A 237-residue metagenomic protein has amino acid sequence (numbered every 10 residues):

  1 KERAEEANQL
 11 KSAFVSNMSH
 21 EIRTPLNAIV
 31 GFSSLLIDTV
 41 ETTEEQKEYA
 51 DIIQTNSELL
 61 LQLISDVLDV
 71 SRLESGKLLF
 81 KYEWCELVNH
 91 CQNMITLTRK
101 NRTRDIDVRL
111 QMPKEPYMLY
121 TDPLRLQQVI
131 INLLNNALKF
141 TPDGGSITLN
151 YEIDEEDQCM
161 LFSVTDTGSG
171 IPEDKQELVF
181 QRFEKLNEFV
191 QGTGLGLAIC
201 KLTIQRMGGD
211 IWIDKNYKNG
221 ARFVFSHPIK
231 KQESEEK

Functional and structural regions predicted by a protein language model:
K1-D38: Primarily the dimerization/phosphotransfer
G31, I171-F183: Short conserved segment of the HATPase_c
T55-L60: Short alpha-helical segment of the dimerization/phosphotransfer core of two-component systems
S71-Y82: Helix-loop junction within the histidine kinase core
K81-E86, D107-Y117: Conserved catalytic submotifs in the C-terminal HATPase_c
G196, C200: Short alpha-helical Gxxx[C/S/T] motif in the catalytic ATP-binding
